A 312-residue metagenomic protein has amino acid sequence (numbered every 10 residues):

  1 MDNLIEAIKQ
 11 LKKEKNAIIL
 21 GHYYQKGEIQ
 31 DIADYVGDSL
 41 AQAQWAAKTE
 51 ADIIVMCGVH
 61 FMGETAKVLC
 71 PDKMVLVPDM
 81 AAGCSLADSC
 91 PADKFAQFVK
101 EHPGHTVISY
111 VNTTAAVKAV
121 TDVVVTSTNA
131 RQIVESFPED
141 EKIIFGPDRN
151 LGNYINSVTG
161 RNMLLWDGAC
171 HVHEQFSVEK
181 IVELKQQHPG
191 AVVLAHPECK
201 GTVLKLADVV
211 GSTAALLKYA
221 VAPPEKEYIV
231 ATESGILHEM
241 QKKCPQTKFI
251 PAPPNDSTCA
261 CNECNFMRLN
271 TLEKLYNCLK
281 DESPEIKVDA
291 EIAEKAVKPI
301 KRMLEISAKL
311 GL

Functional and structural regions predicted by a protein language model:
M1-G211, A215-V230, L237, K242-A252 (+1 more regions): Active-site loop-to-helix "anion-binding N-cap" substructures in soluble metabolic enzymes
